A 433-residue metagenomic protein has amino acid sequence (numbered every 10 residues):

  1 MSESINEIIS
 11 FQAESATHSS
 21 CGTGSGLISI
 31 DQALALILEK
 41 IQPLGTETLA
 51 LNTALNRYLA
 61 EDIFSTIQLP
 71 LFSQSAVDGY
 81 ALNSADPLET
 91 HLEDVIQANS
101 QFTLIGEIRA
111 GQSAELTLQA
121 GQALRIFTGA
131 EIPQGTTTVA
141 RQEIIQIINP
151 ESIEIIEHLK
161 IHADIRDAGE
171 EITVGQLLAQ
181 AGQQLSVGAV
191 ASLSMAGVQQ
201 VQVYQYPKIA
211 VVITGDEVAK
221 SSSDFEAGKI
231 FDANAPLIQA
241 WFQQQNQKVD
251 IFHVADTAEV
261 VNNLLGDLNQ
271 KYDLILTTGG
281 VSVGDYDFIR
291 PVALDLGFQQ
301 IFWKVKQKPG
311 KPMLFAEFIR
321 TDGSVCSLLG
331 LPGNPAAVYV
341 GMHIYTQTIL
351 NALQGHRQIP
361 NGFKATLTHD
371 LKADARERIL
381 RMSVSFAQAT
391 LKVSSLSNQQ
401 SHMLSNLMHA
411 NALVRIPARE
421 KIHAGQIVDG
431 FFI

Functional and structural regions predicted by a protein language model:
M1-H18, G22-I30, V201-L331, P335-G341 (+1 more regions): Helix-rich terminal scaffold detector
M1-V95, R125, H356-R381: Short, low-complexity N-terminal leaders and the immediately following helix N-cap/first helix
N6-I28, A81-F252, S397, L413: Short, glycine/charged-enriched hinge/interface segments at domain edges or termini
E47, L51, G111, I172 (+1 more regions): Flexible glycine/proline-rich
D62-Q68, I126, H162-I165, S194-Q200 (+4 more regions): Glycine-rich, charged/polar anion/phosphate-binding loops that engage phosphate groups from diverse ligands
S73-S75, L88, V95-Q97, E115-Q119 (+14 more regions): Solvent-exposed alpha-helices and their adjacent loops that cap or buttress functional pockets in soluble metabolic
